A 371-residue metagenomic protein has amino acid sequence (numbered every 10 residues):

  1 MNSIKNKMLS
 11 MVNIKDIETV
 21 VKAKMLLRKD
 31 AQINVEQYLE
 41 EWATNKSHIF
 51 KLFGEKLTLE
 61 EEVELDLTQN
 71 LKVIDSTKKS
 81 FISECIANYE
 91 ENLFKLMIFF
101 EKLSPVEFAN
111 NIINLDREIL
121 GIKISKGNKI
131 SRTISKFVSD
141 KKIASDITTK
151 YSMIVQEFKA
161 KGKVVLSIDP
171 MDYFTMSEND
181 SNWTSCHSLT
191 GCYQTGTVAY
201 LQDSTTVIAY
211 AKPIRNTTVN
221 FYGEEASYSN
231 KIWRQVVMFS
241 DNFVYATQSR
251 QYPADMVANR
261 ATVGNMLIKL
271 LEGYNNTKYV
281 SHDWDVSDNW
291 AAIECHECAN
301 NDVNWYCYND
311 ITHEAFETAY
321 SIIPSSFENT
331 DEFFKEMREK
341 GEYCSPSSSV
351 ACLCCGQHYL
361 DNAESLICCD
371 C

Functional and structural regions predicted by a protein language model:
M1-Q357, D370: Non-catalytic substrate-recognition and accessory regions of acyl/acetyltransferase enzymes
H358-N362: Short functional micro-motifs and their immediate structural scaffolds
E364-D370: Cysteine-rich micro-motifs
